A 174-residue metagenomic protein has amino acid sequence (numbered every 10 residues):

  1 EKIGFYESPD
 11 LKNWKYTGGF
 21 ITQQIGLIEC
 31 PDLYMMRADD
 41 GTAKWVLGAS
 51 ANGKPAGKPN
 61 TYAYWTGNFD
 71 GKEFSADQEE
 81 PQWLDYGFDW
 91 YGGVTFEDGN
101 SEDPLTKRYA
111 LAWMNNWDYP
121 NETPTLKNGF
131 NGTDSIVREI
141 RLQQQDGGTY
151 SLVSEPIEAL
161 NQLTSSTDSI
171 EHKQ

Functional and structural regions predicted by a protein language model:
E1-Q23: Hydrophobic, small-residue-rich alpha-helical packing segments that form membrane-like cores
K2-F5, P55-T66, Y119-P120, I136: Structural motif
T22-G26, P55-A56: Acidic-and-aromatic substrate-binding clefts and catalytic sites of carbohydrate-active enzymes
Q24-P31, G87-G92: Repeat-based blade/solenoid architectures
D32-Y34, F96: Conserved beta-strand position repeated across blades of beta-propeller domains
D40, T66-Q174: Beta-rich accessory regions
G48-A51, A112-M114: Recurrent small/Gly-Pro-centered beta-turn motifs in extracellular repeat architectures
G53-P59, N128-N131: Short consensus segments that form the blades of beta-propeller domains, in both extracellular/periplasmic
